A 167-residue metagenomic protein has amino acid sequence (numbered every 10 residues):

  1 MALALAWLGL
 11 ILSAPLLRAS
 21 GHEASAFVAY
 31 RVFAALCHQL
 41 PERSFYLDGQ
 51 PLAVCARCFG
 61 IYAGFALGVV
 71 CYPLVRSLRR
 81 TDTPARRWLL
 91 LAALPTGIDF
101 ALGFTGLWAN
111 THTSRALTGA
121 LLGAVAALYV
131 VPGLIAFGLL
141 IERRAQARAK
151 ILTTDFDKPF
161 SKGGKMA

Functional and structural regions predicted by a protein language model:
M1-A24: N-terminal signal-anchor transmembrane alpha helix
L3-I11, G68, T83-L107: Small-polar-interrupted transmembrane alpha-helices in polytopic inner-membrane proteins
L16-V54: Extracytosolic (periplasmic/ER-lumenal) interhelical loops and adjacent juxtamembrane/interface segments of multi-pass
P51, L78, F104-S114: Membrane-interface helix caps and helix-loop-helix hairpins in membrane proteins
P51-L67, T113-A124: Membrane-interface loop-to-helix entry segments
G60-L78, V125-I135: Membrane-interfacial alpha-helical segments at the cytosolic side of multi-pass membrane proteins
R76-T83, L107, A145: Membrane interface segments of multi-pass transport proteins and intramembrane proteases
L139-A167: Short, highly charged, low-complexity non-transmembrane loops/tails of multi-pass membrane proteins
